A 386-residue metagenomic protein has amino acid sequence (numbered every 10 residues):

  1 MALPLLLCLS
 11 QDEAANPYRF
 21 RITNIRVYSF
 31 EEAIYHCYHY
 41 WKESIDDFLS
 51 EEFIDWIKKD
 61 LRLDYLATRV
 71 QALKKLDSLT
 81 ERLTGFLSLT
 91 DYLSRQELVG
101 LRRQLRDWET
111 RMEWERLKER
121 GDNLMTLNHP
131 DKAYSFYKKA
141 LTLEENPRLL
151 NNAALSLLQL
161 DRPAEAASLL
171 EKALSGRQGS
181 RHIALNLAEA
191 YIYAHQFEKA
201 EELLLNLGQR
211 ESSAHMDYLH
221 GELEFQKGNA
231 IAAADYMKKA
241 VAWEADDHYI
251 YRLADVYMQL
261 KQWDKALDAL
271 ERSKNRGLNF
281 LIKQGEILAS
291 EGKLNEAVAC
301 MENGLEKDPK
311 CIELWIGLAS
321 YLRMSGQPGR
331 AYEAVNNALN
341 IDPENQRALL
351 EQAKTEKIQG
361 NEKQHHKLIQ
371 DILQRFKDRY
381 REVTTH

Functional and structural regions predicted by a protein language model:
D107-T142, Q159, L219-E222, Q226 (+2 more regions): Alpha-helical segment of the N-proximal tetratricopeptide repeat
W114, P147-R148, S180-H182, S212-H215 (+4 more regions): Helix-start (N-cap) detector for alpha-helical repeat units in TPR-like alpha-solenoids, especially tetratricopeptide
L143, G176, Q209-R210, A242-W243 (+4 more regions): Structural marker of alpha-solenoid helical repeat scaffolds
